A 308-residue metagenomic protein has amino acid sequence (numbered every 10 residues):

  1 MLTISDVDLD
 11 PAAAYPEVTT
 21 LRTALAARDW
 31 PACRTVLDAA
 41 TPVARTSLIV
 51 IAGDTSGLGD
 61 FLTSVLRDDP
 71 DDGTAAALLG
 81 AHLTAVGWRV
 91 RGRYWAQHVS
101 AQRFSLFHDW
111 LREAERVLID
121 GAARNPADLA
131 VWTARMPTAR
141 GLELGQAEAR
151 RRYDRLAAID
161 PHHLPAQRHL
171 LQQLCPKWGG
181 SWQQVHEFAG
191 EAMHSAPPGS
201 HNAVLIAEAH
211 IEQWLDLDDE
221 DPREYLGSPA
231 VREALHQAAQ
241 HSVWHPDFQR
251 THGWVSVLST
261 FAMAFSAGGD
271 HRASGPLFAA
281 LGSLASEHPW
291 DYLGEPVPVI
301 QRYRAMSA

Functional and structural regions predicted by a protein language model:
M1-E17, E208, D218-A234, Q240-D247: Long, low-complexity, intrinsically disordered N-terminal extensions of eukaryotic proteins, enriched
M1-R67: Basic, amphipathic N-terminal segments that precede the first structured/catalytic domain
A39-D68, A81-A127, W132-A158, P165-P198 (+3 more regions): Short coil/linker segments at helix-helix boundaries
D68-T74: Short, charge/polar-rich alpha-helical segments
T74-A75, V86: Active-site cores of enzymes that catalyze phosphoryl transfer or operate on phosphate-rich substrates
H162-P165, G253-W254: Short coil/turn motifs that N-cap or connect alpha-helices
Y225-A308: Fungal-biased detection of long, low-complexity, Ser/Thr- and Lys/Arg-rich intrinsically disordered regions
